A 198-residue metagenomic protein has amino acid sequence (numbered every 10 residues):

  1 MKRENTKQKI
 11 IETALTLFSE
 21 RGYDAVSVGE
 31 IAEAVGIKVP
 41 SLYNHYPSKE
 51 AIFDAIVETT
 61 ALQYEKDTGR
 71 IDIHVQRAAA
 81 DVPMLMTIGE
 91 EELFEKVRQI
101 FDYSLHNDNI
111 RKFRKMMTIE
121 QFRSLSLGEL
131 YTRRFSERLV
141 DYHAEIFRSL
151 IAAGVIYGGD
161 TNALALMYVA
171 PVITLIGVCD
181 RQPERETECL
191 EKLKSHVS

Functional and structural regions predicted by a protein language model:
M1-N5, Q76: N-terminal intrinsically disordered/low-complexity leader segments
K9, T13, L17-T59: Helix-turn-helix
D24-A25, A153-G159: Short, charged helix-capping/linker segments at alpha-helix termini
K49, I56, T60, Y64 (+4 more regions): Hydrophobic/aromatic residues within well-ordered alpha-helical segments
A55, T68-D108, L164-Y168: Hydrophobic alpha-helical connector segments
E95, Q99, E145-A153, L166-S198: C-terminal peripheral helix-coil segments that are non-catalytic and often amphipathic
L105-A152: Amphipathic alpha-helical packing segments from all-alpha helical-bundle domains
V140, A144, G158-V169: Short, well-structured alpha-helical segments
